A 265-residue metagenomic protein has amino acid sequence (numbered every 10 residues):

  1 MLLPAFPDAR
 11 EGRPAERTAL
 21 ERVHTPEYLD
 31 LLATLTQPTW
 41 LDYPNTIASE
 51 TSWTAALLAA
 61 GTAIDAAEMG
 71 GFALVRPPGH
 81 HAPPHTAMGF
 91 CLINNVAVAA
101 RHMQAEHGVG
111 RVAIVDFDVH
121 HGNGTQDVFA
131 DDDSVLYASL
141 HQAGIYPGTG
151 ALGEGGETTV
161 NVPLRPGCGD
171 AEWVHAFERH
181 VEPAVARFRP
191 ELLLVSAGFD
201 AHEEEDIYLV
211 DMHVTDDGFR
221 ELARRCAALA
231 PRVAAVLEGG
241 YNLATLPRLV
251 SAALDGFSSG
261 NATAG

Functional and structural regions predicted by a protein language model:
M1-V115, H120-G265: HDAC/HDAC-like amidohydrolase catalytic core signature
